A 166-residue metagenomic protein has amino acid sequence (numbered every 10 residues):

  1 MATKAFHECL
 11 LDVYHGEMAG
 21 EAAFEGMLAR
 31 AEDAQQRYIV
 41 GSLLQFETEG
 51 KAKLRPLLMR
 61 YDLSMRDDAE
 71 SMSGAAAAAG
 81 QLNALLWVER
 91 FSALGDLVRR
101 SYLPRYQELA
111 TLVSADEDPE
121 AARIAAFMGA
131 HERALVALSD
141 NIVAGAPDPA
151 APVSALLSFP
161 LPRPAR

Functional and structural regions predicted by a protein language model:
A2-R166: Non-heme di-metal
